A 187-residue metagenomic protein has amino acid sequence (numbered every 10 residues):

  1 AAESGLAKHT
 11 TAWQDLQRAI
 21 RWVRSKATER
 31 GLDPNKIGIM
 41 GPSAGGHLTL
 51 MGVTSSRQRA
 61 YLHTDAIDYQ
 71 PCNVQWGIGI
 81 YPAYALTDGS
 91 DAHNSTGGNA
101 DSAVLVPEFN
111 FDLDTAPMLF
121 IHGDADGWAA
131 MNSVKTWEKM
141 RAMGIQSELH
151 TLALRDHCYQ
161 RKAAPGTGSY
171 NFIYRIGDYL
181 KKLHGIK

Functional and structural regions predicted by a protein language model:
A1-T11, G89-A92, C158-A163: Cap/lid segment of the alpha/beta-hydrolase catalytic domain
G5-T28, N171-R175: Alpha/beta-hydrolase active-site loop
R18-A103, L113: Primarily recognizes the serine-hydrolase "nucleophile elbow" in alpha/beta-hydrolase and SGNH/GDSL folds
V106-T115, N132: Conserved serine/cysteine hydrolase catalytic core
D114, L119-H122: Short beta-strand/loop motif that positions the catalytic acidic residue of the alpha/beta-hydrolase fold
D124-G127, L154-D156: Acidic beta-to-alpha connecting loop that harbors the catalytic carboxylate
G127-V134: Conserved alpha/beta-hydrolase "acid-adjacent" motif
V134-K187: C-terminal catalytic histidine-bearing segment of alpha/beta-hydrolase fold enzymes
